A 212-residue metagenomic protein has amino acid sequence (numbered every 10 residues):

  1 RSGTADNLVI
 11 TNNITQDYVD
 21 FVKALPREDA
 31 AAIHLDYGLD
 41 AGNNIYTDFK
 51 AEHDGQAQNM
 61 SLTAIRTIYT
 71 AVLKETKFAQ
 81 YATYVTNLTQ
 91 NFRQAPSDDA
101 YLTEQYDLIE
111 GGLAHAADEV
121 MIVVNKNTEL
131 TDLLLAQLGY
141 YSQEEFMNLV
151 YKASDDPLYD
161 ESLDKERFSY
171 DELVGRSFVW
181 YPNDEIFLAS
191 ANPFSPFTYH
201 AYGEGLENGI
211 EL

Functional and structural regions predicted by a protein language model:
R1-L212: Basic-flanked hydrophobic alpha-helices used for secretion and membrane insertion
